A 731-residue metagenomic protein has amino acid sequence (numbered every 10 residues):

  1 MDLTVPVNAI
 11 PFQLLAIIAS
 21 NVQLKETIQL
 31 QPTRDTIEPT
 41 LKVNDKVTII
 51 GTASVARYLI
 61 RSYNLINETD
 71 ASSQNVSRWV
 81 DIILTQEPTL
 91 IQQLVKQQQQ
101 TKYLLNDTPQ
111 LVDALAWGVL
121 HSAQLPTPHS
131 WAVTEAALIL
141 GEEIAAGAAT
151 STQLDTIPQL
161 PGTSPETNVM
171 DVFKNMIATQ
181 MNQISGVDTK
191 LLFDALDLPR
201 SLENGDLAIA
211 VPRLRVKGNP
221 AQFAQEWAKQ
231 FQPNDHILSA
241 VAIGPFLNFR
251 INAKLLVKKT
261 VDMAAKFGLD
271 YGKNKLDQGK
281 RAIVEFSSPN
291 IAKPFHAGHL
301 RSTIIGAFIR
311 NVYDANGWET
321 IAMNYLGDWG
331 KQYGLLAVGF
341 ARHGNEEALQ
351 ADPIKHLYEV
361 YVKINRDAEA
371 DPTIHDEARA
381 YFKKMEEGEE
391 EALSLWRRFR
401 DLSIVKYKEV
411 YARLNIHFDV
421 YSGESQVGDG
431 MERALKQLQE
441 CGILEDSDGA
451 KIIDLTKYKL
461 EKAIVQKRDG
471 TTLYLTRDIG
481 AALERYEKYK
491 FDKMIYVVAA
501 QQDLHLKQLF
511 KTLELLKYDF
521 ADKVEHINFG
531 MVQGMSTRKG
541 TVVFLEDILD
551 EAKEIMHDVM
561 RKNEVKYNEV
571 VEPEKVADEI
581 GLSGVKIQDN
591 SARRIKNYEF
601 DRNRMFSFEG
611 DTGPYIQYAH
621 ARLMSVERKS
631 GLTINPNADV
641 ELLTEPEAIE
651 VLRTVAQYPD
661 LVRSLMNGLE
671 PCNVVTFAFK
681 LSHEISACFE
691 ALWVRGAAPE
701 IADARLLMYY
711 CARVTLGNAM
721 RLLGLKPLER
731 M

Functional and structural regions predicted by a protein language model:
M1-F12, I17, K25-T27, A145-T179: Eukaryotic N-terminal low-complexity, Ser/Thr- and Lys/Arg-rich leader segments that predominantly function as
M1-L104, H121-S122, P126: GST-like domain detector, emphasizing the conserved glutathione-binding G-site in the N-terminal thioredoxin-like
K46, Y103-L105, L125-S130, L393-R397 (+1 more regions): Active-site rim elements
N67, Q100-D107, Y313, V662-G668: Short helix-to-loop capping/linker segments positioned immediately adjacent to catalytic or ligand/cofactor-binding
E68-S73, T101-V112, N568-A577: All-alpha amphipathic helical-bundle segments outside canonical DNA-binding/catalytic cores that form hydrophobic
Y103-L125, A132-I144: GST superfamily/GST-like fold recognition
V119-T127, G584-N590: Amphipathic C-terminal alpha-helical segment
I157-V257, A265-M731: Non-catalytic interaction-recognition regions
